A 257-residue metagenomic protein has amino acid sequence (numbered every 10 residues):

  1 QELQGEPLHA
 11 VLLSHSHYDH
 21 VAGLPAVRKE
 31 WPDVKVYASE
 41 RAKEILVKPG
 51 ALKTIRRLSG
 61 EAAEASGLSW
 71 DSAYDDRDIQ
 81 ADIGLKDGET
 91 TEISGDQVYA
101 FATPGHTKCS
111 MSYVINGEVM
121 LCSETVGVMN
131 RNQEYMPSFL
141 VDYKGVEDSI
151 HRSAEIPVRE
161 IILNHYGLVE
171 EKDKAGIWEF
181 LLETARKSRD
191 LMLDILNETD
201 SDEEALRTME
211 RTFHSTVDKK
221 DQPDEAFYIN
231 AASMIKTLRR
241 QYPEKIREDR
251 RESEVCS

Functional and structural regions predicted by a protein language model:
E2-T90: Active-site HxH/HxHxD metal-binding segment of metal-dependent hydrolases
L52-L58, F139-L140, E179-F180: Short, hinge-like loop/turn segments at secondary-structure boundaries
T90, Q97-P104, K108-I177: Metallo-beta-lactamase
T125, K187-E198: Solvent-exposed, amphipathic alpha-helical segments
V141-G145, T184, N230: Soluble or luminal CAZymes and related metallo-dependent hydrolases
E171-D190: Short, electropositive alpha-helical surface patch
D194-S257: C-terminal regulatory/interaction regions
